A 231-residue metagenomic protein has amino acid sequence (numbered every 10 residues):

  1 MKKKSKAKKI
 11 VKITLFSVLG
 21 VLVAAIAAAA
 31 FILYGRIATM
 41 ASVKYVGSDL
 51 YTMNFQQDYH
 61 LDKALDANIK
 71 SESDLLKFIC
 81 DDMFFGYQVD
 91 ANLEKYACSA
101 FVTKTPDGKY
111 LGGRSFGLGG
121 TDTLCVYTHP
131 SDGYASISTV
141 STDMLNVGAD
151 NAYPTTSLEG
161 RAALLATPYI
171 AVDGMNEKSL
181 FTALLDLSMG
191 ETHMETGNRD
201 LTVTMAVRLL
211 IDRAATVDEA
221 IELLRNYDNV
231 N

Functional and structural regions predicted by a protein language model:
M1-A7: N-terminal secretory signal peptides that target proteins for export/translocation
K2, K12-D218, N229-V230: N-terminal mature-domain region immediately after signal-peptide cleavage in secreted/organellar precursors
L224-D228: Active-site periphery "cap/insert" segments of enzyme catalytic domains
